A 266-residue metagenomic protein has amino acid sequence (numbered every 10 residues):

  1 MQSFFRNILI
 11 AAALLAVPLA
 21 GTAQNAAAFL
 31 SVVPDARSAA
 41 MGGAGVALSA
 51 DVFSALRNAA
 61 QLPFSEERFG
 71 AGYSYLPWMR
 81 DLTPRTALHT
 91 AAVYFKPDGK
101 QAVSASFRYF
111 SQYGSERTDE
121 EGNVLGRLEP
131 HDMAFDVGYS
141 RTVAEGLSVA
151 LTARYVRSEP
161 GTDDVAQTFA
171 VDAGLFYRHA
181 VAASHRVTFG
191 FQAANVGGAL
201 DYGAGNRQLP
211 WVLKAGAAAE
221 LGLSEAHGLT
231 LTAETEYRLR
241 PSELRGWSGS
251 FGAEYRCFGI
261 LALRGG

Functional and structural regions predicted by a protein language model:
M1-L9: Bacterial N-terminal signal peptides that target proteins for export
V17-P18: N-terminal signal peptide c-region/cleavage motif recognized by signal peptidases
Q24-G266: Subset of outer-membrane beta-barrel
